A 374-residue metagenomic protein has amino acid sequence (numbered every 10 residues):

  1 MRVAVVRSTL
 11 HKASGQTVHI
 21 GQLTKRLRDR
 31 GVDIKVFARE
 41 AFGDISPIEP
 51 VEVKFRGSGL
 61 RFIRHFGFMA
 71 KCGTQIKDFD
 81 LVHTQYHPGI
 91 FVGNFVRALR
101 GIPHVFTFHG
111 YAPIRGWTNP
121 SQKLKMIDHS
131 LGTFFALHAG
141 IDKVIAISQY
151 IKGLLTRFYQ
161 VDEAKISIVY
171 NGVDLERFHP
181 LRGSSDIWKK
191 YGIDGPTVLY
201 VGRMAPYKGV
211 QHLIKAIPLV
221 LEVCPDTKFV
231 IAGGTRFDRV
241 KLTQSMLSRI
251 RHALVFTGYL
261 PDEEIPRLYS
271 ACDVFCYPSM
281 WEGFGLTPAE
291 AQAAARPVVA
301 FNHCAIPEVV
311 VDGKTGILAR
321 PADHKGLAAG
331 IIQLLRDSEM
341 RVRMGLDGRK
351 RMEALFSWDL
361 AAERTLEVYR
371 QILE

Functional and structural regions predicted by a protein language model:
E40-F42, V173, V201, K228-L242 (+1 more regions): Glycosyltransferase donor-sugar binding loop
T84-I90, F108: Short His-centered aromatic/hydrophobic patch
K125-V144: Membrane-proximal helix-turn-helix segments that form the acceptor-binding/catalytic region of lipid-linked
Y150, G172: Carbohydrate-associated surface elements
K241-E263: Nucleotide-activated donor-binding/catalytic signature segment of Leloir-type glycosyltransferases, i.e., the conserved
Y259-L260, R267-C272: Short alpha-helical donor nucleotide-sugar binding micro-motif in glycosyltransferases
M280: Aromatic "clamp/platform" in nucleotide-sugar-dependent glycosyltransferases that forms part of the donor/acceptor
D312-G313, I317-H324, Q333-E339: Conserved acidic donor-binding segment of nucleotide-sugar-dependent glycosyltransferases
